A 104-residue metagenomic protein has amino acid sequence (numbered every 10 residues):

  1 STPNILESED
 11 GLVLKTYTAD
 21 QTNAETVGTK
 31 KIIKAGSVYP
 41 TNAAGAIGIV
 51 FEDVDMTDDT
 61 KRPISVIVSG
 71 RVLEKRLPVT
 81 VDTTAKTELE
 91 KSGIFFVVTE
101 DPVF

Functional and structural regions predicted by a protein language model:
S1-F104: Surface-exposed, low-hydrophobicity beta-strand/loop segments enriched in small/polar/acidic residues
